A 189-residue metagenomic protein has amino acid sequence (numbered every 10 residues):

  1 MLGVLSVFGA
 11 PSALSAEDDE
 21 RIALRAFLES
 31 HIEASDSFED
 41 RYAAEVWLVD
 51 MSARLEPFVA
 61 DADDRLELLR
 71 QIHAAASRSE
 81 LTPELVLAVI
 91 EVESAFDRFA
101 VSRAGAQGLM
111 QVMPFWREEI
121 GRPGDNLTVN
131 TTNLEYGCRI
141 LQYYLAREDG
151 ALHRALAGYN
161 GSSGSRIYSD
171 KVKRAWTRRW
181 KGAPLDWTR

Functional and structural regions predicted by a protein language model:
M1-G9: Bacterial N-terminal signal peptides
G9, A13-A16: Boundary at the C-terminal end of the N-terminal hydrophobic targeting segment
I22-A23, H31-R189: Catalytic glycan-binding domains that act on GlcNAc-containing polysaccharides
